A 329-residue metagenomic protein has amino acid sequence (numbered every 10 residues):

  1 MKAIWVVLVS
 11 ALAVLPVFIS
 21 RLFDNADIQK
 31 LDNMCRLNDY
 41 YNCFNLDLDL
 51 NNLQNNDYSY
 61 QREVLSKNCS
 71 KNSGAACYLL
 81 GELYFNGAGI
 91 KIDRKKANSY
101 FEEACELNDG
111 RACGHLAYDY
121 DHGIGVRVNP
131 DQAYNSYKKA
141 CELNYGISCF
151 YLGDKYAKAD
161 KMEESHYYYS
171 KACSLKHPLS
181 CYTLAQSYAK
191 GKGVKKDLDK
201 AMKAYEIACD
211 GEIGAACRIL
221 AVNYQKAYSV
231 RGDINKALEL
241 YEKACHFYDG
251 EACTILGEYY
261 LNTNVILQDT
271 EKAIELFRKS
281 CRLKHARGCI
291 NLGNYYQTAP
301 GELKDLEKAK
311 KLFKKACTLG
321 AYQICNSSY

Functional and structural regions predicted by a protein language model:
M1-D24: Classical Sec-dependent N-terminal signal peptides that target proteins to the secretory pathway
N38-Y40, L46, L50-L53, S70-S73 (+13 more regions): Short helix-capping/linker turns of helical repeat alpha-solenoids
N45-N51, L79-N86, H115-H122, F150-K158 (+5 more regions): Hydrophobic face of amphipathic alpha-helices that form TPR/SEL1-like repeat modules and related alpha-solenoid
A172, K304-A321: TPR/TPR-like (Sel1-like) alpha-helical repeat modules
